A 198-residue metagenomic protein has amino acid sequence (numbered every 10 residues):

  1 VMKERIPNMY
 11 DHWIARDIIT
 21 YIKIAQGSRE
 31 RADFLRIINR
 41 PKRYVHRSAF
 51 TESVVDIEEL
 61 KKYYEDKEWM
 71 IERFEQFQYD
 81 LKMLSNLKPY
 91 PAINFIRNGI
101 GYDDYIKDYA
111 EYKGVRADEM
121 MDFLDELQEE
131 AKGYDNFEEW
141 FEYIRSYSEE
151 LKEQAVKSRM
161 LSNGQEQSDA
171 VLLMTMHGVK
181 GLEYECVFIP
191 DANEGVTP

Functional and structural regions predicted by a protein language model:
V1-S28, V115, V179-Y184: Conserved motor-region signature of P-loop NTPase helicases/translocases
Y10-I14, E30-D33, R73, M120-F123: Helical mechanochemical/support elements of P-loop NTPase systems and associated helical scaffolds
R16-I19, V171-P198: A short beta-strand element within the Helicase C-terminal
I18, A32-E58, G181: Helix-hairpin-helix
Y21-S28, I38-K42, L84, G99-I100 (+3 more regions): Generic structural signal for hydrophobic core residues of well-folded globular domains
Y63-G178, V196: Accessory C-terminal helicase-associated subdomains
